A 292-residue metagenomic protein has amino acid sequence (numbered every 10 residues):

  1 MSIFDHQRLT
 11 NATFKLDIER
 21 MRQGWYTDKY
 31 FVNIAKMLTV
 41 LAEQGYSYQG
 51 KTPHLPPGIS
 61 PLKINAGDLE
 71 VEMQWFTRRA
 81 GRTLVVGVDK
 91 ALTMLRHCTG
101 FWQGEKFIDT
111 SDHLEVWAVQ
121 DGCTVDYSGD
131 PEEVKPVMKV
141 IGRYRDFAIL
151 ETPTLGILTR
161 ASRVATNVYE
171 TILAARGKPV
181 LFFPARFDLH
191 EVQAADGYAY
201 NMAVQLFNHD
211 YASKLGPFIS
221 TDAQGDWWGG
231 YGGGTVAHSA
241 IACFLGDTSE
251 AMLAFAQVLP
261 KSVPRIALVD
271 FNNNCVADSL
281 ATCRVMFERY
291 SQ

Functional and structural regions predicted by a protein language model:
M1-V263, E288-Y290: Ordered alpha/beta subdomains of enzyme catalytic regions
L268-Q292: Catalytic core of soluble alpha/beta enzymes
